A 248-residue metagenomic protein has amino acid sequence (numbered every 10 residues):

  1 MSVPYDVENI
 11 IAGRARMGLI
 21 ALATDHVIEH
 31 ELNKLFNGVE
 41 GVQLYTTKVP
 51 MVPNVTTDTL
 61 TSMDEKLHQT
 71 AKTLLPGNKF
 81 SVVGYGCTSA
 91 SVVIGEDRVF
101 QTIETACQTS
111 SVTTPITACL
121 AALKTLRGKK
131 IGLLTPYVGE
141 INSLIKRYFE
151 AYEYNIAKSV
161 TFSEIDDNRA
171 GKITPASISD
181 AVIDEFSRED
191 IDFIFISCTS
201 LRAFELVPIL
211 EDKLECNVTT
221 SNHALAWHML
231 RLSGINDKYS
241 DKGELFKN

Functional and structural regions predicted by a protein language model:
M1-Q69, Y137-T174: N-terminal glycine-rich anion-binding loop in soluble enzyme alpha/beta folds
D64-N78, S177-I191: Short, well-structured alpha-helical segments in soluble
K66-H68, K72, V112-R127, H223-I235: Hydrophobic alpha-helical segments within soluble ligand-binding/sensing domains
T70-T117: Glycine/small-residue-rich loop that forms an oxyanion/phosphate-binding "nest" at active or ligand-binding sites
F80-G86, G132-L133, I191-C198: Periplasmic-binding protein-like
V99-D167, G243-K247: Conserved beta-alpha
E164-D167, L214-K238: Short, flexible loop segments at boundaries between secondary-structure elements
S179-K213, L225-A226: Hydrophobic alpha-helical
